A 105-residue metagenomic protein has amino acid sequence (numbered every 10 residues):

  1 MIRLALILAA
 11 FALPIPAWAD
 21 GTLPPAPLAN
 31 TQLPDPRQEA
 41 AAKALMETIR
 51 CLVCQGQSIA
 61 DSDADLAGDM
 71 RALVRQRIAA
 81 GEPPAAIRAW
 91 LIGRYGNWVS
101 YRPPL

Functional and structural regions predicted by a protein language model:
M1-T22: Hydrophobic secretory-pathway targeting helix
L4-L6, L13, C51, Q57 (+2 more regions): Residue-level marker of intrinsically disordered, low-complexity segments enriched for small/polar residues
A17-Q57: Membrane-proximal low-complexity regions enriched in glycine and acidic/polar residues
M46-Q76, A80: N-terminal, post-signal-peptide region of Sec/Tat-exported proteins
M70-V99: Extended, hydrophilic extramembrane loops/domains of integral membrane proteins
Y101-L105: Juxtamembrane/start-of-transmembrane alpha-helix segments at the extracytoplasmic/lumenal side of membrane anchors
